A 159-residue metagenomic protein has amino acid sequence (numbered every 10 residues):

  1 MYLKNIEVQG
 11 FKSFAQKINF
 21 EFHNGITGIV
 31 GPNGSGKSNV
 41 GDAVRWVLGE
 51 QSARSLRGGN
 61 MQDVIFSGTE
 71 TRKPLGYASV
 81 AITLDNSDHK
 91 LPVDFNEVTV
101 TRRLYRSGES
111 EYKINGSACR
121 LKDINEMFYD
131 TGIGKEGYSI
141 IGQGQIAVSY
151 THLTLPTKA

Functional and structural regions predicted by a protein language model:
Y2-L153: Gly/Lys-enriched N-terminal cap/neck module of very large, oligomeric protein machines
T154-A159: A short, hydrophobic C-terminal helix/tail in secreted or cell-surface proteins
